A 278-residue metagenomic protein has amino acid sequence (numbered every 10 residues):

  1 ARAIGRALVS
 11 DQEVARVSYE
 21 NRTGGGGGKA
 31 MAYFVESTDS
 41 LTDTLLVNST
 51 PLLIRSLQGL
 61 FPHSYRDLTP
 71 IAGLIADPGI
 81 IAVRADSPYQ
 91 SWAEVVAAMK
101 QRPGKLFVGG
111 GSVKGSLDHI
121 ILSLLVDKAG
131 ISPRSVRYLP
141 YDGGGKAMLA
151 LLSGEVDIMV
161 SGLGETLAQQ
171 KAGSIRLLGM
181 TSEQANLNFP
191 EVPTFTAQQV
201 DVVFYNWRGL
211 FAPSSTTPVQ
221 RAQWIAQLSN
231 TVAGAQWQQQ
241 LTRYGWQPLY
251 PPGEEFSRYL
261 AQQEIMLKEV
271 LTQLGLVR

Functional and structural regions predicted by a protein language model:
A1-D67, K105, K114, G130-I158 (+2 more regions): N-terminal (or domain-start) structured segment
D43-L45, P62-I80, F107-G109, A197-D201: A structural signal for short loop-to-beta-strand junctions that line the ligand-binding cleft of periplasmic/secreted
T50-L60, S123-G130, S153, D157-P190 (+1 more regions): A ligand-binding cleft/hinge motif common to bilobed small-molecule-binding domains
L74-A82, F107-V126: Extracytoplasmic ligand-binding site segments that recognize negatively charged/polar headgroups
V83-G104, V192, Q198, V219: Flexible hinge/capping segments at coil-to-helix
V96-G115, R176: Short loop->beta-strand "edge-of-pocket" segments that line small-molecule binding or catalytic clefts across diverse
E165-A235, Q262-I265: C-terminal lobe and pocket-closing loops of periplasmic/extracytoplasmic Venus-flytrap solute-binding proteins
P218-R278: An extracytoplasmic/periplasmic, membrane-proximal ligand-sensing/linker region
